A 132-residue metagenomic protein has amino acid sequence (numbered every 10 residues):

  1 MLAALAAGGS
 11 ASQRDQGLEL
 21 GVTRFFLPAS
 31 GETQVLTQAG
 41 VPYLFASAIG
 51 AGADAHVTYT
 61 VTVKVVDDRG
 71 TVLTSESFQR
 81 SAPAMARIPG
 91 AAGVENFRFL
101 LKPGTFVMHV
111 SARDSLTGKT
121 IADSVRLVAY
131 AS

Functional and structural regions predicted by a protein language model:
M1-S132: Intrinsically disordered, low-complexity terminal regions enriched in Ser/Thr/Pro/Gly and charged residues
